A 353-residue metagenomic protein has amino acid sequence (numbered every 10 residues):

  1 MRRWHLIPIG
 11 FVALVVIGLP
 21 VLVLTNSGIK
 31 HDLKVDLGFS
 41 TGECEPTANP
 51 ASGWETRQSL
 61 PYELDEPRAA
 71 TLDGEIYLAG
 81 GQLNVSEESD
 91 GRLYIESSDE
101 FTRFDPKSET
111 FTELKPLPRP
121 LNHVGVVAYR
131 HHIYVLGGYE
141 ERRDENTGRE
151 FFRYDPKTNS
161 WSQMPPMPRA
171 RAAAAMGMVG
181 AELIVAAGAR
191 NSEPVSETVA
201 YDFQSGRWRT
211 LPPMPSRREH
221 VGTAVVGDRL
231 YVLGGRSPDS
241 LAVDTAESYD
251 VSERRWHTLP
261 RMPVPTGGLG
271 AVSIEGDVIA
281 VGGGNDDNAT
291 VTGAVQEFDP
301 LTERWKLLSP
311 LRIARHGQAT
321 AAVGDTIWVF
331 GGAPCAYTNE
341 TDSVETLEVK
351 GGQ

Functional and structural regions predicted by a protein language model:
W4-P8, G18-Q353: Kelch-like beta-propeller repeat domains
